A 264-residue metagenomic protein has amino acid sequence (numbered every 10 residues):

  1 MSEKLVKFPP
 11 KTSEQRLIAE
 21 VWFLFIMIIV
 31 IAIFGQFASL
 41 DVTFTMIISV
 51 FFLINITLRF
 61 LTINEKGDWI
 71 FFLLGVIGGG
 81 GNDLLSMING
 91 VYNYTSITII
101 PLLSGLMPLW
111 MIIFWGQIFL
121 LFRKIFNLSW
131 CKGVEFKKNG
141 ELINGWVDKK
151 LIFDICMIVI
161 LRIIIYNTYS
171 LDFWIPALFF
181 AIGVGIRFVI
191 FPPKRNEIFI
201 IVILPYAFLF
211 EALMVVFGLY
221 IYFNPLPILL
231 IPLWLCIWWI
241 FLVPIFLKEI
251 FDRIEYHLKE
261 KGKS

Functional and structural regions predicted by a protein language model:
S2-S264: Aromatic-rich, lipid-facing transmembrane alpha helices and their immediate juxtamembrane interface loops in integral
